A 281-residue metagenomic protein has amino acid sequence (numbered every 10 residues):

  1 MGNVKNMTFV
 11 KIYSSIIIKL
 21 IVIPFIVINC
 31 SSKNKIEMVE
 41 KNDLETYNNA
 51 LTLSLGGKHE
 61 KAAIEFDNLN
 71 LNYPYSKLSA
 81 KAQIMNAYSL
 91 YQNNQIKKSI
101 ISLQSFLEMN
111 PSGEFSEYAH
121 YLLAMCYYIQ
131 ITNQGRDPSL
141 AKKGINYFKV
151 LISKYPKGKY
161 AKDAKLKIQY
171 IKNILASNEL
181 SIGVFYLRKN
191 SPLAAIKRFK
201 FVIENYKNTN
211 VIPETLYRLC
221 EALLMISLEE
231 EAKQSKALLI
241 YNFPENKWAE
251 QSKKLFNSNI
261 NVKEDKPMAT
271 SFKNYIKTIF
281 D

Functional and structural regions predicted by a protein language model:
G2-N6, V10, V27-D281: Acidic, polar-rich low-complexity tracts and alpha-helical solenoid repeat scaffolds
S14-S15: Serine residues within intrinsically disordered or low-complexity segments
I18-V27: Bacterial N-terminal signal peptides
